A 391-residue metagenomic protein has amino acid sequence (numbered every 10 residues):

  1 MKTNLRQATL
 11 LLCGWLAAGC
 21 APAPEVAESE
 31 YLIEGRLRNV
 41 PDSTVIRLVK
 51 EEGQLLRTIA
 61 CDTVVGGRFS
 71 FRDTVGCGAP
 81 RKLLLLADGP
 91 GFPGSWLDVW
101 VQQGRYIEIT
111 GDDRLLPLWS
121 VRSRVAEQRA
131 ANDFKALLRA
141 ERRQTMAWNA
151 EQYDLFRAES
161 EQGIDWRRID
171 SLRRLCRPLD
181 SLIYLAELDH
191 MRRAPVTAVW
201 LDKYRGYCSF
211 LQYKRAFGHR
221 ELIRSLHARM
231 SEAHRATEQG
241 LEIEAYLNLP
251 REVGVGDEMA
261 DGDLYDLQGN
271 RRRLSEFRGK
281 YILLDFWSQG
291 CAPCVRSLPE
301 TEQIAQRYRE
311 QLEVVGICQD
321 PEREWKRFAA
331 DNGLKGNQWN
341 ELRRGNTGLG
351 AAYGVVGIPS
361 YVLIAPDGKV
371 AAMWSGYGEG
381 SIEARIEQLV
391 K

Functional and structural regions predicted by a protein language model:
A17-G19: C-terminal motif of bacterial Sec signal peptides marking the signal peptidase cleavage site
A21-L175: A non-transmembrane, solvent-exposed segment enriched in polar/low-complexity residues
R193-F210: Amphipathic alpha-helical repeat scaffolds of TPR domains
L241-L274, G336-N337: N-terminal "domain-start" segment that seeds a small globular fold
R278-G279, F286-Q306: Conserved redox-active cysteine motifs that mediate thiol-disulfide chemistry, especially di-cysteine Cys-X(1-2)-Cys
E310-E324, L334-G345: Thiol-based oxidoreductase modules, predominantly thioredoxin-like and allied folds used for disulfide exchange
A329-D367: Short, internal strand/loop/helix patches that form the active-site neighborhood or redox-interaction surface
G357, K369-K391: Non-catalytic, surface beta->alpha helical segment in thiol-disulfide oxidoreductase systems
